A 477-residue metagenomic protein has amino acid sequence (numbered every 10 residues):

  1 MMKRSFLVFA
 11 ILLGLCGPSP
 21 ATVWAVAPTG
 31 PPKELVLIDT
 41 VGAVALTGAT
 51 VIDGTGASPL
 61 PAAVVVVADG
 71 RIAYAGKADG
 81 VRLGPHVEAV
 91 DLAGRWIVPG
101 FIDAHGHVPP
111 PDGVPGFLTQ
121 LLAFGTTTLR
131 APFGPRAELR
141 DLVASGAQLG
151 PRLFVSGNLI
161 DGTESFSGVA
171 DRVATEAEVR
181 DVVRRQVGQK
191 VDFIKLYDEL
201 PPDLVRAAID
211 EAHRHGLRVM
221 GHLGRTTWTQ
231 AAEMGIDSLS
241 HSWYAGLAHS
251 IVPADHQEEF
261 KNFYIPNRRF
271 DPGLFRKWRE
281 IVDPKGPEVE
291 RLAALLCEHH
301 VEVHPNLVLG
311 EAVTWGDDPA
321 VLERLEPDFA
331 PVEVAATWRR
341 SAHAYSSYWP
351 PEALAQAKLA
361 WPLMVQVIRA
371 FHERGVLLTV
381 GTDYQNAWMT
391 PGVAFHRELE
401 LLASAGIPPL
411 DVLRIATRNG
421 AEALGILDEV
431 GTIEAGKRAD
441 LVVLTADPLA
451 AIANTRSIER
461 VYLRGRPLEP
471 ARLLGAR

Functional and structural regions predicted by a protein language model:
V8-P20: Bacterial N-terminal signal peptides
P28-G42, V51, T55-V98: Histidine-rich, glycine-flanked metal-binding segment
K33-I38, V51-V64, K77-A78, T390 (+2 more regions): Acidic, glycine-enriched loop/beta-strand segments at the rims of small-molecule binding/catalytic pockets
V44-L46, R82-P115, T119-L122, T127: Replace "His-x-His-based motif
A49, V65, G70, G94 (+14 more regions): Divalent metal-coordination and catalytic microenvironments
D103-D112, T163-E178: Active-site mouth loops of central-metabolism enzymes
F117-E138, P151-L159, G188-L200, R218-M220 (+3 more regions): Divalent metal-dependent hydrolysis catalytic cores, especially in the metallo-beta-lactamase
R185-F193, L200, A245-A405: Active-site neighborhoods of metal-dependent hydrolases
